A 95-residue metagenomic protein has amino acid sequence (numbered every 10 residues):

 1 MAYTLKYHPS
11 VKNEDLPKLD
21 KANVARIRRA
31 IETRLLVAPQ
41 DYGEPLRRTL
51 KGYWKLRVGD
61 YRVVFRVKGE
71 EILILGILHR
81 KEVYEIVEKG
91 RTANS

Functional and structural regions predicted by a protein language model:
M1-R29: Arg/Lys-rich, positively charged N-terminal/basic patches that mediate binding to nucleic acids
T4-K6, V58, R66-S95: Enriched for short, Lys/Arg-rich terminal
S10, K51, E82: Residue-level recognition of oxygen-bearing side chains
K12, R47, Y84: Nucleotide phosphate-binding site architecture
N13, V37, E82: Active-site micro-motifs of SAM-dependent methyltransferase domains
E32-R57, N94: A short, surface-exposed loop/turn module that caps and links secondary-structure elements
